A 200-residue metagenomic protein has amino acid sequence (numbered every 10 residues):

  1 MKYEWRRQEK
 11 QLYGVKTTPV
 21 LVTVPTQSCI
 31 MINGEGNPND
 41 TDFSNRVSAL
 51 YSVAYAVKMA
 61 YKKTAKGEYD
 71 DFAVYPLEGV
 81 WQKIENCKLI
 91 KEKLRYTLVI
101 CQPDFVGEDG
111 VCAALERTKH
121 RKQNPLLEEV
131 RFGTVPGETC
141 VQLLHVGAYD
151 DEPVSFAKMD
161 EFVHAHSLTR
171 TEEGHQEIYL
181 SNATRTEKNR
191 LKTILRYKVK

Functional and structural regions predicted by a protein language model:
M1-K200: A solvent-exposed interaction/effector surface
